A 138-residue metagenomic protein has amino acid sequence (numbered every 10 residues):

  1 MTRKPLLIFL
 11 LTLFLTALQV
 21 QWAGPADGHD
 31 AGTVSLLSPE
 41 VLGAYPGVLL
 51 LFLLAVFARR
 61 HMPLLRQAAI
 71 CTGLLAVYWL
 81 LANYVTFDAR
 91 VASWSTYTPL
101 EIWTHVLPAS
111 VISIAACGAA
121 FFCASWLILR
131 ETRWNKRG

Functional and structural regions predicted by a protein language model:
R3-Q19: Alpha-helical transmembrane segments
P5, A92-R137: Alpha-helical membrane-associated segments of multi-pass integral membrane proteins
I8, L36-E40, I70-L75: Alpha-helical transmembrane segments of multi-pass membrane proteins, especially transporters and channels
L13-A17, L51-F52, G73-V77, C117-A124: Hydrophobic core of alpha-helical transmembrane segments in multi-pass integral membrane proteins
G24-A44, L80-S110: Interfacial non-cytosolic loop connecting adjacent transmembrane helices
A26-D27, M62, V85, A89-R90 (+1 more regions): Membrane-interfacial segments
L42-L65, A69: Canonical alpha-helical transmembrane segments
G47, R66-V91, S113-A116: Hydrophobic alpha-helical membrane segments
